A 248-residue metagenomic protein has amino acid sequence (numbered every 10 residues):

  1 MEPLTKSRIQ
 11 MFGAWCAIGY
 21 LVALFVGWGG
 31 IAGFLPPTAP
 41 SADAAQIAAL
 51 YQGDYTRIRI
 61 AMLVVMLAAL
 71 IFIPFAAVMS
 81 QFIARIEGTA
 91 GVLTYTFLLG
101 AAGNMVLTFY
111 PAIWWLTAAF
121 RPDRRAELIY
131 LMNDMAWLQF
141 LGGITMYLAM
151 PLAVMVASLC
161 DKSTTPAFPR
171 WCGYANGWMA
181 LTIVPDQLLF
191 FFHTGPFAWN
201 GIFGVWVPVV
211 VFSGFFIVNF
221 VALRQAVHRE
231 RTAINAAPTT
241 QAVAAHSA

Functional and structural regions predicted by a protein language model:
M1-A248: Hydrophobic, aromatic-enriched alpha-helical segments typical of multi-pass transmembrane helices
